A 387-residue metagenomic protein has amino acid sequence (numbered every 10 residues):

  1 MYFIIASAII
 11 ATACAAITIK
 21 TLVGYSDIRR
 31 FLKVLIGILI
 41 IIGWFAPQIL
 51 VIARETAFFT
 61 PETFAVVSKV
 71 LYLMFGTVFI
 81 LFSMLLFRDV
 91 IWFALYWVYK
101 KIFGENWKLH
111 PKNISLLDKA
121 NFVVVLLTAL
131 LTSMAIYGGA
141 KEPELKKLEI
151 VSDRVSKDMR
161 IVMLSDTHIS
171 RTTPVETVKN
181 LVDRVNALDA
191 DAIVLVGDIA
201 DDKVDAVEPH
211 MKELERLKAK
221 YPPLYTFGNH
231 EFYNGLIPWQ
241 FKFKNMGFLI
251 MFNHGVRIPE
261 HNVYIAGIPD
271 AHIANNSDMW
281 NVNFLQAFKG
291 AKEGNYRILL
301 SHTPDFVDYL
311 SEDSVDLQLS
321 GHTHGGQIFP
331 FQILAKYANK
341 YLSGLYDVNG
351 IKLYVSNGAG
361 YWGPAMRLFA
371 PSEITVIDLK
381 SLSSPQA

Functional and structural regions predicted by a protein language model:
M1-A140, P385-Q386: Non-catalytic terminal accessory segments
C14-D27, K108-V123, L145-E149, I169-K179 (+3 more regions): Short, charge-rich amphipathic segments
G139-V155: Alpha-helical transmembrane signal-anchor/signal-peptide segments
V151-A387: Soluble catalytic domains of enzymes that build or remodel membrane lipids, polysaccharides, and related
